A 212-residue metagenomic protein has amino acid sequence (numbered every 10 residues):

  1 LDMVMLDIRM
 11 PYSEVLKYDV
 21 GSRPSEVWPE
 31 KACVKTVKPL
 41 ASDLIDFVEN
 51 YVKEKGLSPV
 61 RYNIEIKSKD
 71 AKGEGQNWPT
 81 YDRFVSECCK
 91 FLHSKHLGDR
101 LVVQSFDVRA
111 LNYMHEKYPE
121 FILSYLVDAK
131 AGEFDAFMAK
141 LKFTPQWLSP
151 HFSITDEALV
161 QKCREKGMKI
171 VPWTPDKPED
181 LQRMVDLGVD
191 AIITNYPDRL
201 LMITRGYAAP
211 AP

Functional and structural regions predicted by a protein language model:
L1-V108, N112-I122, F143-T144, P150 (+1 more regions): Metal-dependent phosphodiesterase/phospholipase catalytic core, i.e., the His/Asp/Glu-rich active-site region
F121-P212: C-terminal active-site rim and adjoining tail of enzyme catalytic domains
